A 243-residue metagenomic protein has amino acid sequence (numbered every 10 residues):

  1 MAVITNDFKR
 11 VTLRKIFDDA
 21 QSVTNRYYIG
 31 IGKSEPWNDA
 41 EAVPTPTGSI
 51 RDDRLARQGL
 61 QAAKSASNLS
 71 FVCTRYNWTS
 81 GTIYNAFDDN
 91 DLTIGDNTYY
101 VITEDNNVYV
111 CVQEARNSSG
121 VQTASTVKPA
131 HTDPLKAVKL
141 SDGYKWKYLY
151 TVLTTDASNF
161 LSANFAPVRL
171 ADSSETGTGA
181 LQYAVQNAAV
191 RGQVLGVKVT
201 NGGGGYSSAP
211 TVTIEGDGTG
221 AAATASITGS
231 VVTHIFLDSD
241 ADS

Functional and structural regions predicted by a protein language model:
M1-V108, V112-S243: Feature for peripheral, non-core segments
